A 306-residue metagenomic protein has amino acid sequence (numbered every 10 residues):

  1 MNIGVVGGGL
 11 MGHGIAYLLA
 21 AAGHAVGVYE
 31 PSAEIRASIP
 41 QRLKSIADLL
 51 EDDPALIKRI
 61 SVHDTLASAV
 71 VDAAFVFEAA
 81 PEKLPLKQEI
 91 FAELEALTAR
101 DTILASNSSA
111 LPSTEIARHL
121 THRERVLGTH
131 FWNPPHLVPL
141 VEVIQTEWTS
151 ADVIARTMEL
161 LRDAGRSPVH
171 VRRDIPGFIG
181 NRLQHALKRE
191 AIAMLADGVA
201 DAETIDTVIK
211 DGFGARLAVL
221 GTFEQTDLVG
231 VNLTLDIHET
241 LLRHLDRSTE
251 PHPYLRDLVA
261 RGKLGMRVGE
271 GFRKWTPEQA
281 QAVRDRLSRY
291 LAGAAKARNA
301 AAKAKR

Functional and structural regions predicted by a protein language model:
M1-L49: NAD(P)+-binding Rossmann beta1-loop-alpha1 motif at the extreme N-terminus of oxidoreductases
A22-H24, R166, D197, A202-R306: NAD(P)-dependent Rossmann-like dehydrogenase/reductase catalytic/cofactor-binding core
H24, V143-D174, H185-A215: Internal alpha-helical scaffold of NAD(P)-dependent oxidoreductase catalytic cores
G27, H63, F77, L127-T129 (+1 more regions): Hydrophobic/aromatic beta-strand patches that form the interior of the parallel beta-sheet core in alpha/beta enzyme
P31-E34, S38, L49-I103, L111: Rossmann-like NAD(P)-binding element
L43, G180, Q184-K188: Structural/interface elements that position substrates and couple domains in central-metabolism enzymes
I103-G177, N181: Rossmann-fold dinucleotide-binding core
